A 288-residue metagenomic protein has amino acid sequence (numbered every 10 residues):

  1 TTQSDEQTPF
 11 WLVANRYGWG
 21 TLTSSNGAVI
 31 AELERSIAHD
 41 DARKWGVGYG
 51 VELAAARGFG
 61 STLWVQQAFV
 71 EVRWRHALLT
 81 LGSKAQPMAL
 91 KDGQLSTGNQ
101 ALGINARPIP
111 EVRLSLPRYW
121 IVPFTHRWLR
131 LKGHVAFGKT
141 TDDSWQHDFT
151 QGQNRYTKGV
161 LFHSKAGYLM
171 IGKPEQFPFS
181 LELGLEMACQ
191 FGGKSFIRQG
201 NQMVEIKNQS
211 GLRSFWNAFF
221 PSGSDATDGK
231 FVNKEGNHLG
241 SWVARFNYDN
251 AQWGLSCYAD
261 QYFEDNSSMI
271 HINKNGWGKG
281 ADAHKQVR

Functional and structural regions predicted by a protein language model:
T1-E6, V47-A55, V72, L79-A85 (+3 more regions): Transmembrane beta-barrel strands of outer-membrane/channel proteins
T1-H39, E235: Outer-membrane beta-barrel initiation region
Q3-Y17, S83-M170, G184, F191-V232: Surface-exposed coil loops of outer-membrane beta-barrel proteins
T23-V29, S61-Q66, A106-S115, G159-K165 (+2 more regions): Residues that define the transmembrane beta-barrel architecture of outer-membrane proteins
V29-I37, A68-V72, L81, V112-R118 (+3 more regions): Residues on the lipid-exposed face of transmembrane beta-strands in outer-membrane beta-barrel proteins
S36-V47, R73-A77, Y119-G133, M170-E182 (+1 more regions): Short loop/turn motifs that connect adjacent beta-strands in outer-membrane beta-barrel proteins
A42-W74, P87-N105: Surface-exposed loop and membrane-interface regions of Gram-negative outer-membrane beta-barrel proteins
Q176-L185, F191-R288: Long, internal scaffold/assembly segments composed of regular secondary structure
